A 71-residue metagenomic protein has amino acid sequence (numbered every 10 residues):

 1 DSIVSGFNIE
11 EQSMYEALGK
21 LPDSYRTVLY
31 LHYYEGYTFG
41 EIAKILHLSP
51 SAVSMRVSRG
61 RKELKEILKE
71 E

Functional and structural regions predicted by a protein language model:
D1-G19: Acidic, proline/glycine-rich intrinsically disordered inter-domain spacer in sigma factors
S24-Y25: The N-cap/first-turn positions of alpha helices within or immediately adjacent to helix-turn-helix DNA-binding domains
V28-H32: A short pre-motif secondary-structure segment
Y33-Y34, S58: Short acidic-aromatic loop segments in the C-terminal HATPase_c
L46-E70: DNA-recognition helix of helix-turn-helix
